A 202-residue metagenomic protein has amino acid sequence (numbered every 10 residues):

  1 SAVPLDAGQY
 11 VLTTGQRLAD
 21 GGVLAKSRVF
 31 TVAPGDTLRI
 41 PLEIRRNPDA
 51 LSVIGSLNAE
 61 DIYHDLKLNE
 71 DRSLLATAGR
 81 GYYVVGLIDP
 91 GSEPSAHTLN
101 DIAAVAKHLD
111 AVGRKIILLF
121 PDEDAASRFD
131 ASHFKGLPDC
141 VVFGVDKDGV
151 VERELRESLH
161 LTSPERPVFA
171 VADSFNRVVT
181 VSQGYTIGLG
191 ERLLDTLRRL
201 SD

Functional and structural regions predicted by a protein language model:
S1-D20: Short Pro-Gly-centered beta-turn/loop motif in secreted/extracellular proteins
A2-L5, F30, L75: Hydrophobic core positions of the immunoglobulin-like beta-sandwich fold
Q16-R45: Structured interaction patches on ligand/partner-binding surfaces of diverse proteins
L24, L74-L75, V179-T180: Generic structural signal for well-ordered beta-strand positions
A59-Y83, N100-A104, H108: A short beta-strand-turn-helix
Y83, L87, G91-P138, D148-R156: Structural microenvironment flanking redox-active thiols in thiol-disulfide oxidoreductases
K147-T196: Thiol/disulfide oxidoreductase modules built on the thioredoxin-like
